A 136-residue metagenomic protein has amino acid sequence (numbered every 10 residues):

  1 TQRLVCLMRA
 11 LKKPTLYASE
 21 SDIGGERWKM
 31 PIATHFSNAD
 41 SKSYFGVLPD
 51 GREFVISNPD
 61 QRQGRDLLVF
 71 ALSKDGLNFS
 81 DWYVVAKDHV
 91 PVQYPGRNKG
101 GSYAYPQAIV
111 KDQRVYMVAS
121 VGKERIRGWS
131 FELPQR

Functional and structural regions predicted by a protein language model:
T1-D40, V47-K99, V110-R136: Beta-rich carbohydrate-recognition and catalytic domains
D40-S43, Y103-Y105: Conserved positions at the start
